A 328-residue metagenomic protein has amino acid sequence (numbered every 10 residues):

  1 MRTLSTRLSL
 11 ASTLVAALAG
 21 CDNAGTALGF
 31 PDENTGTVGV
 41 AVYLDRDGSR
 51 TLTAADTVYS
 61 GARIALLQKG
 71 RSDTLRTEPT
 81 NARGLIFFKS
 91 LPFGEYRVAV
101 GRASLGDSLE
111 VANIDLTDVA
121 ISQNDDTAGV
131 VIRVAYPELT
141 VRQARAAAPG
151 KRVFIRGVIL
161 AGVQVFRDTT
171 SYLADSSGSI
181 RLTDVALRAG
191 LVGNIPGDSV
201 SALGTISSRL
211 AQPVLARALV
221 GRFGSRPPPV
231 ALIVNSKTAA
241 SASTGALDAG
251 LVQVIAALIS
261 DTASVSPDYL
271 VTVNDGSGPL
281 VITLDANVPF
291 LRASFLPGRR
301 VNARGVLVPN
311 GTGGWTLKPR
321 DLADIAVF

Functional and structural regions predicted by a protein language model:
A17-G20: C-terminal motif of bacterial Sec signal peptides marking the signal peptidase cleavage site
L28, D125-T127, V131-F328: OB-fold nucleic-acid-binding modules
G36-L44, I132: A short, amphipathic beta-strand motif
D47-R71: Short, ordered, surface-exposed loop/turn motifs in non-cytosolic proteins
R63, P92-D107, L203-T205: A short, solvent-exposed beta-strand micro-motif common in secreted/extracellular proteins
Q68-L85: Short, acidic Ser/Thr/Gly-rich low-complexity loop/linker segments typical of extracellular and cell-surface proteins
N81-S90, Y172: Short, surface-exposed beta-strand/beta-hairpin micro-motifs centered on an aromatic residue
A103-V130: Structured interaction patches on ligand/partner-binding surfaces of diverse proteins
